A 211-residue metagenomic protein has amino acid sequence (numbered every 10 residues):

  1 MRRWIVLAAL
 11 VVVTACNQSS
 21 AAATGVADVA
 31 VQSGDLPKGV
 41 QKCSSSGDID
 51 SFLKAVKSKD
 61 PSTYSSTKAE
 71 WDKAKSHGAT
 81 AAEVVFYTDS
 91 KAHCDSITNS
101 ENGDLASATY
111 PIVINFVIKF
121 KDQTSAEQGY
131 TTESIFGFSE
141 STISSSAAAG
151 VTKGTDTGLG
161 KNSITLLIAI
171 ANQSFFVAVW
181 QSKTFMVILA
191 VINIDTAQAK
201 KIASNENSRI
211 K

Functional and structural regions predicted by a protein language model:
R2-A8: Sec-dependent signal peptide recognition, specifically the positively charged N-region followed immediately by
V12-A15: C-terminal motif of bacterial Sec signal peptides marking the signal peptidase cleavage site
N17-L105, S141-A147, T157-G158, K201-A203 (+1 more regions): N-terminal "mature-domain start" segment
G39, C43-S45, I49-D50, Q123-V177: Short Gly/Thr-rich strand-loop-strand
D89, I168-I170, W180-S182: Active-site beta-strand termini and strand-to-loop segments that position acidic
K91-S146: Long, charged/polar, surface-exposed segments that mediate recognition or autoinhibition
I114-N115, F176-N193: Short, well-ordered beta-strand elements
I188-K211: Surface-exposed amphipathic alpha-helical segments
